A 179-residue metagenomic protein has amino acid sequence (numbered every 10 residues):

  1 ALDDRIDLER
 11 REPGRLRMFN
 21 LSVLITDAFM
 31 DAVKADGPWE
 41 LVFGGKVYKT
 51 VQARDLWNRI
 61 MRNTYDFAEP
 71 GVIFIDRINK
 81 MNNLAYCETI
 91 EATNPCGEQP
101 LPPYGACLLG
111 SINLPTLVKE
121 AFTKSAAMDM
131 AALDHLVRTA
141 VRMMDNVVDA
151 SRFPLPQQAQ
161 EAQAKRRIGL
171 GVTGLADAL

Functional and structural regions predicted by a protein language model:
A1-S111, V118-M128, F153, Q157: Active-site cavity-forming subdomains of large catalytic enzyme subunits
I73, P115, G174-A176: Basic, gly/Ser/Thr/Pro-rich low-complexity segments located predominantly at protein N termini
E120-D145, D149-R152: A structural-propensity feature for long, helix-poor, extended segments
M128-A132, Q158-A164: A ubiquitous short alpha-helical element
T139-A150, E161-A178: Core structural elements
